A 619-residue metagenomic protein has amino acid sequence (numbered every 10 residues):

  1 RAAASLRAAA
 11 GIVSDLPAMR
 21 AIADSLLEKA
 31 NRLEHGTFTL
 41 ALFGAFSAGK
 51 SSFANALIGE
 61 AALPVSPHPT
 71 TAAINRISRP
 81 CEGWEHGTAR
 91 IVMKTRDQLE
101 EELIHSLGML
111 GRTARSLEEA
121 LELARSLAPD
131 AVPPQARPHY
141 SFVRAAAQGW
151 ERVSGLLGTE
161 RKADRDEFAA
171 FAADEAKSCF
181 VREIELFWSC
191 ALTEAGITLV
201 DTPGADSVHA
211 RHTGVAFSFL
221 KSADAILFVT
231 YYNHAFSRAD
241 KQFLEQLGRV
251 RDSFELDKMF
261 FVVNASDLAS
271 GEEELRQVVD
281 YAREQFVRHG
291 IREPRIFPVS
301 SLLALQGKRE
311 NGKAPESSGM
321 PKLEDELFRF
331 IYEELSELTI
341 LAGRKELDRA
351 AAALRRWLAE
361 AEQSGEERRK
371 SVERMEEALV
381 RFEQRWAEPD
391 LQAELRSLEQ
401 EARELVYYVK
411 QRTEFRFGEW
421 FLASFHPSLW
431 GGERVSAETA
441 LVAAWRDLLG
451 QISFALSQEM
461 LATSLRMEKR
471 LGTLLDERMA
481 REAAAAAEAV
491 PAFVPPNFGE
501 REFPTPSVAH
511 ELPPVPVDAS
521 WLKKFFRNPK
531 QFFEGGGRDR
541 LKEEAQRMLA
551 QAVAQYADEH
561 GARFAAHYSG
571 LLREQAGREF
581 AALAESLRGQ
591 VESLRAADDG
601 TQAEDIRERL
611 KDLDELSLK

Functional and structural regions predicted by a protein language model:
R1-N75, C81-D130, P134, S154 (+8 more regions): Non-catalytic alpha-helical scaffolds
L26, K241-R249, V279-E284: Short, well-ordered amphipathic alpha-helices
L127, A131-A191: P-loop NTPase "switch/coupling" elements that transmit nucleotide state to mechanical/effector output
L186, V229, V299: Conserved residues at the C-terminal ends of beta-strands
F228-V229, H234-A235, L247: Gly/Lys-enriched N-terminal cap/neck module of very large, oligomeric protein machines
F228-Y231, F261-A265: Conserved beta-strand segments of the P-loop GTPase G domain that flank and frequently precede/overlap
F243, M259, A265-S266, Y281-A282 (+1 more regions): Catalytic core segments in nucleotide and nucleic-acid processing enzymes
E273-E274: Metal-dependent catalytic neighborhoods of phosphoester/phosphodiester hydrolases
